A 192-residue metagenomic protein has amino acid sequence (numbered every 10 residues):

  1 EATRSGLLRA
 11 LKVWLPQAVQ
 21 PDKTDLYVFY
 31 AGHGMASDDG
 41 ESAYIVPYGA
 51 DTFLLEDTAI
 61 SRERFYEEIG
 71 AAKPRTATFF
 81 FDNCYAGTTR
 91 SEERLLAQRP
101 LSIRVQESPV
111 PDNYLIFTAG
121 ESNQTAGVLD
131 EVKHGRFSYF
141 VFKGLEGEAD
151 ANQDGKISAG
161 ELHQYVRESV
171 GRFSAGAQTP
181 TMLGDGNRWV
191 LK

Functional and structural regions predicted by a protein language model:
E1-A2, I157: Short beta->alpha linker loops
R4-A31, M35-E92, E161: Caspase-like (clan CD) cysteine peptidase catalytic core
K12-Q20, G70-P74, F142, E146-D150 (+1 more regions): Sec-exported extracytoplasmic/periplasmic mature domains
D51, S122-N123, G147: Active-site/binding-pocket entry motifs
L54, F117, Q124-V128, A151 (+1 more regions): Short, solvent-exposed loop/turn elements at domain surfaces
A77-S138: Extracellular S/T/G-rich loop segment that most often corresponds to the catalytic His/Ser-adjacent loop
A149-K192: Caspase-like cysteine protease fold
